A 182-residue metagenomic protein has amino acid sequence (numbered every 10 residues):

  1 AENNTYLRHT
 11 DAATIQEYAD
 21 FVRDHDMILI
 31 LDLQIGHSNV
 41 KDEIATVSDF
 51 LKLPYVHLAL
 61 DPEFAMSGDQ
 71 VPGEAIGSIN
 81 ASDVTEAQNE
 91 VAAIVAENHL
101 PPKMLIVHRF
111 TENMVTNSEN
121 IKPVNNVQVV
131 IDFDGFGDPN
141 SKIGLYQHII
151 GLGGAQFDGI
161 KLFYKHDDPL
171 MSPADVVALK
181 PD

Functional and structural regions predicted by a protein language model:
A1-F64: Substrate-binding cleft of extracellular glycoside hydrolase catalytic domains
E17, I44-S48, P72, A93 (+1 more regions): Short, flexible coil/linker segments at or flanking structured domains
L33-I35, P62-M66, Q70, R109-T111 (+2 more regions): A mature extracytoplasmic/lumenal domain signature
V40-I44, Q70-V71, T116-S118: A short acidic (Asp/Glu
V47-L53, H57-Q88, E97-P101: Catalytic core of soluble alpha/beta enzymes
A75-P181: Surface-exposed substrate-engagement region within the catalytic domains of secreted or surface-exposed extracellular
